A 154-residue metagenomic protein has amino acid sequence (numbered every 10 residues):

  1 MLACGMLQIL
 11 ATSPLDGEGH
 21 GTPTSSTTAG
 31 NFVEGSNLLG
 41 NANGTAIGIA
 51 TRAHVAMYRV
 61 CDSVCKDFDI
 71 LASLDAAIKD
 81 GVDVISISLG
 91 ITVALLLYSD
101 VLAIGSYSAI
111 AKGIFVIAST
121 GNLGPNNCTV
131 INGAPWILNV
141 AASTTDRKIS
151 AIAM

Functional and structural regions predicted by a protein language model:
M1-K66, D80-D83, A111-G113, C128 (+2 more regions): Subtilisin-like serine protease catalytic core
E18, D67, L96-D100: Short alpha-helix boundary/capping motifs
T45, L74, S106: Short glycine-/small-residue-rich flexible loop motifs, especially phosphate/cofactor-binding loops
K66-A76: Short, acidic/polar
V82-M154: Catalytic-core segments of hydrolase enzymes
